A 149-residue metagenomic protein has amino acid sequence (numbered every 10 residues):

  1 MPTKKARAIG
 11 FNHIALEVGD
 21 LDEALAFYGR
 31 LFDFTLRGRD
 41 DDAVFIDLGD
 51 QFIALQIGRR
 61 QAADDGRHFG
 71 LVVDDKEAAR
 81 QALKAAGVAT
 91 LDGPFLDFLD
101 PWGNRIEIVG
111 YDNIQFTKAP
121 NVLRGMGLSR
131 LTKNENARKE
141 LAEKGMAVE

Functional and structural regions predicted by a protein language model:
P2-K4, D22-F27, I57-G66: Short low-complexity stretches enriched in small and charged residues
P2-K4, K84-E149: Vicinal oxygen chelate
A6-I9, A15-I53: Core segments of cupin and vicinal oxygen chelate
F11-G19, D47, R60-K84, T90 (+2 more regions): Vicinal oxygen chelate
R30-D33, Q81, A85: Short, intrinsically disordered, mixed-charge
F34-G66, R105-N113: Conserved short beta-strand elements that form part of the metal-binding/catalytic scaffold of enzyme active sites
T35, L55-I57, V72-K76, V88-D92 (+1 more regions): Short, low-complexity, polar/charged sequence segments that are solvent-exposed and flexible
